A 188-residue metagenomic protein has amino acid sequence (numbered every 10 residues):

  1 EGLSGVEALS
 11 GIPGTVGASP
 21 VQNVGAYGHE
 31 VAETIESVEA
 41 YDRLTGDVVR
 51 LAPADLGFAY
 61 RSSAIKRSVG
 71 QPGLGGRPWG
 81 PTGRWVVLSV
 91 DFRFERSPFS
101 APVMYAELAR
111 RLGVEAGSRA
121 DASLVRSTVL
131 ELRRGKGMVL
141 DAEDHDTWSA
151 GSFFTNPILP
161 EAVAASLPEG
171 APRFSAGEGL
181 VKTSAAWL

Functional and structural regions predicted by a protein language model:
E1-T45: Anion-binding (especially nucleotide phosphate/pyrophosphate-binding) glycine-rich loop and adjoining beta-alpha core
V48-L188: Phosphate/pyrophosphate- and phosphate-bearing ligand-binding catalytic cores of soluble enzymes
